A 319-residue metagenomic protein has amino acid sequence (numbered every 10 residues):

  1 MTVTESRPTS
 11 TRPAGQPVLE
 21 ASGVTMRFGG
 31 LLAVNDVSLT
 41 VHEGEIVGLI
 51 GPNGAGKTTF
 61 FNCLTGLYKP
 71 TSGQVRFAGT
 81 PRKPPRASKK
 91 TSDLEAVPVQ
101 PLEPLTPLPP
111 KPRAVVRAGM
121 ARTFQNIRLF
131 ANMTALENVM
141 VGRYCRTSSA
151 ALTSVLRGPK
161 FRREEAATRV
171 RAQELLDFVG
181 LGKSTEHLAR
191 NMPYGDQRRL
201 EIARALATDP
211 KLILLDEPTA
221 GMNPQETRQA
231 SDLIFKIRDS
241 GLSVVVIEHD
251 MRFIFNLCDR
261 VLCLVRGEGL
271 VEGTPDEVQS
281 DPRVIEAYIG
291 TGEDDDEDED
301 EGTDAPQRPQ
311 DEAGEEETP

Functional and structural regions predicted by a protein language model:
T2-P319: Glycine-rich phosphate-binding loops of nucleotide-dependent enzymes
